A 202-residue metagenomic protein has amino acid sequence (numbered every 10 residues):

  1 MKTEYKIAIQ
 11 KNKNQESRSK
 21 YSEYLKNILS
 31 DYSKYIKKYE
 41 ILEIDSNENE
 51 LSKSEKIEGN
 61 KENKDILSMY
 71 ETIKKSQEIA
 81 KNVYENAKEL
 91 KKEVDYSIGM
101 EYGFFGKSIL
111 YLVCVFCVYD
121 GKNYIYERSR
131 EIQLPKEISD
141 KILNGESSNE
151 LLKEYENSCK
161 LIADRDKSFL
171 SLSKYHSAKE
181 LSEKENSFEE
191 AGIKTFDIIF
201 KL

Functional and structural regions predicted by a protein language model:
K2-Y32: N-terminal beta1-alpha1 ligand-phosphate binding loop
T3, S54-I57, M100: Intrinsic disorder/low-complexity signal
T3-K6, N27, K34, E43-D45 (+1 more regions): N-terminal glycine/serine-rich phosphate-binding loop of ATP-dependent small-molecule kinases, especially carbohydrate
I9-N14, I44-N47, M100-Y102: Glycine-rich beta-strand-to-loop/alpha-helix junction loops that act as flexible
S30-Y39, K122-N123: Structural alpha-beta junctions
Y35-K61, D65: A short beta-strand-loop structural module common to alpha/beta enzyme folds
G59-L202: Anionic-ligand binding patches
